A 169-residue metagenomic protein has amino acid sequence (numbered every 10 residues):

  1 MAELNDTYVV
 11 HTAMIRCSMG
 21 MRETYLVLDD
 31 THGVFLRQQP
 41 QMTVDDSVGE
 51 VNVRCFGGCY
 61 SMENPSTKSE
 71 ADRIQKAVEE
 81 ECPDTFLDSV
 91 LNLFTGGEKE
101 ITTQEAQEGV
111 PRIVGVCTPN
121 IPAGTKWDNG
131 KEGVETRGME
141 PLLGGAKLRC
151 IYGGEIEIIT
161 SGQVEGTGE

Functional and structural regions predicted by a protein language model:
M1-E169: Intrinsically disordered, low-complexity proline/glycine-rich segments
